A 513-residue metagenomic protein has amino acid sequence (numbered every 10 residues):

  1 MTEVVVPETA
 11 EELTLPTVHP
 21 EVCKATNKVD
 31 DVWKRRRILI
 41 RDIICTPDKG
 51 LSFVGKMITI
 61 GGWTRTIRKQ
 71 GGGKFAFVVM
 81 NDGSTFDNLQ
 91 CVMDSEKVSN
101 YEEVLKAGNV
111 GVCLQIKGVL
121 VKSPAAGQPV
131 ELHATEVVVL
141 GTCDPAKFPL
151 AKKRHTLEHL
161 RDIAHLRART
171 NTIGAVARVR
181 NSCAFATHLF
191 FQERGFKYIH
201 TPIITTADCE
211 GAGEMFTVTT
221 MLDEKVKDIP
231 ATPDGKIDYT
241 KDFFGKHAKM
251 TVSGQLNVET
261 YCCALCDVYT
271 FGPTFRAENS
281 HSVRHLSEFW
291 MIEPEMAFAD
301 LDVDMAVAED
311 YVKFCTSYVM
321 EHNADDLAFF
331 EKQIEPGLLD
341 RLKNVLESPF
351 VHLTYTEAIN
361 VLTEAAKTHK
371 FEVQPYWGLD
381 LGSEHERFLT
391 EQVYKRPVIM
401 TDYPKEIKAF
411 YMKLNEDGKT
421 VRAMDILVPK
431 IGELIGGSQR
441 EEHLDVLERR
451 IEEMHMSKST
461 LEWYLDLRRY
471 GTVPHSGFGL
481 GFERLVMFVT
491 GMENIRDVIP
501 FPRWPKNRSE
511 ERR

Functional and structural regions predicted by a protein language model:
M1-R37, R512: Intrinsic disorder/low-complexity signal
T2-V6, V32-A299, D466: Class II aminoacyl-tRNA synthetase-like tRNA-binding/catalytic domains
F53, A177, A248-T251, Y261 (+7 more regions): Hydrophobic alpha-helical scaffolding
E131, H352, G479: Short aromatic/basic micro-patch
E136, E357, R484: Ca2+-coordinating acidic residues in Ca2+-binding motifs
C183-T187, D304, Y311: Alpha-helical packing segments of well-folded alpha/beta enzyme cores
D208-D238, D310-K430, E453-V473, E511-R513: Metal-assisted phosphate- and nucleotidyl-transfer catalytic regions
G245, K249, G254, C262-P273 (+6 more regions): TRNA-recognition modules of translation machinery and tRNA-sensing kinases, especially anticodon-binding
